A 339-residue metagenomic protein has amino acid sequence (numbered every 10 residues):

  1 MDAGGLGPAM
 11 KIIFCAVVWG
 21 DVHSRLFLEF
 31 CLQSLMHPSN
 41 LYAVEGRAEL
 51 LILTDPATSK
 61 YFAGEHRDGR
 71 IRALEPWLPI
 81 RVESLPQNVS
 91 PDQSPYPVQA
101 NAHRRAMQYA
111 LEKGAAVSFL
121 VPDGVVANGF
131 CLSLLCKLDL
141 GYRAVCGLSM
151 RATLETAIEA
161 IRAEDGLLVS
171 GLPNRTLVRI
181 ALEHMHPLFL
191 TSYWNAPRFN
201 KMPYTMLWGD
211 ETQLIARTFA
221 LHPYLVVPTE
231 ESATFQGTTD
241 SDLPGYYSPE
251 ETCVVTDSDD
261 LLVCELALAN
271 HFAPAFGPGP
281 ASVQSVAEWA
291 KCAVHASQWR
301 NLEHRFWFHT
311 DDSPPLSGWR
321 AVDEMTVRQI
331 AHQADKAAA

Functional and structural regions predicted by a protein language model:
L6-A9, Y42-A48, E75-L78, E112-K113: Short helix-terminating capping/connector loops at secondary-structure junctions
K11-A16, L35, A48-I52: Hydrophobic targeting segments
I12-G20, D55, R81-N88, L148-S149: Short loop/turn segments at strand-loop or loop-helix junctions that form parts of catalytic or ligand-binding pockets
V22-L41: Short, well-formed alpha-helical segments that are part of the catalytic scaffolds of diverse glycosyltransferases
T54-A115: Active-site-proximal specificity loops/subdomain of glycosyltransferases
Q93-P97, M107, V125-L268, F272-F276: Conserved catalytic core of nucleotide-sugar-dependent glycosyltransferases
K113-A127: Short beta-strand-to-loop acidic/aromatic patch adjacent to the donor-nucleotide binding site
T238-A339: C-terminal functional modules
